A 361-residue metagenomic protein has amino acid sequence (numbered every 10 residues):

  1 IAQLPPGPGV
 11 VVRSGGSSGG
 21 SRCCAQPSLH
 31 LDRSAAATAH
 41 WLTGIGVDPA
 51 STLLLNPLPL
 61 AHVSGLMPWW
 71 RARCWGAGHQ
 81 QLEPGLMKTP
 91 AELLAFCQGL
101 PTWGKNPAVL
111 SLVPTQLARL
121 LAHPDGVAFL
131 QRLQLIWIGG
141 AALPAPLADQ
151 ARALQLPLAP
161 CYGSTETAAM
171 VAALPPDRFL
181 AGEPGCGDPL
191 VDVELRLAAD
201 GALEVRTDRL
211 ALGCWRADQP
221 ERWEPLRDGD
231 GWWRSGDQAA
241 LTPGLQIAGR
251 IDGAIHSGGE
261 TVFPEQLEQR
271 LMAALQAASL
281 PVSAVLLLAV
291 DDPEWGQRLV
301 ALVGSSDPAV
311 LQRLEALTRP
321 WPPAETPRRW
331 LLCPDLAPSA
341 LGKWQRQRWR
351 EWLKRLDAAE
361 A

Functional and structural regions predicted by a protein language model:
I1-R13, I45-T52: Conserved pre-ATP/AMP-binding loop-to-beta segment of ANL
G9-A36: Conserved AMP-binding A3 loop
S14-S17, L54, W69, L110 (+4 more regions): Conserved S/T- and glycine-rich ATP-binding loop of Class I adenylate-forming
Q26-W41, L53-R119, A159: AMP-binding/adenylate-forming
A122-L180: Gly/Ser/Thr-rich phosphate-binding loop
P189, A199-D230, R250, E260-V262: Conserved ATP/PPi-binding loop(s) of AMP-dependent carboxylate-activating enzymes
T207, G231, G236-E325: AMP-binding/adenylate-forming catalytic core of the ANL superfamily
L288, V300-G304, A316-A361: Conserved C-terminal "lid"/linker of ANL adenylate-forming enzymes
